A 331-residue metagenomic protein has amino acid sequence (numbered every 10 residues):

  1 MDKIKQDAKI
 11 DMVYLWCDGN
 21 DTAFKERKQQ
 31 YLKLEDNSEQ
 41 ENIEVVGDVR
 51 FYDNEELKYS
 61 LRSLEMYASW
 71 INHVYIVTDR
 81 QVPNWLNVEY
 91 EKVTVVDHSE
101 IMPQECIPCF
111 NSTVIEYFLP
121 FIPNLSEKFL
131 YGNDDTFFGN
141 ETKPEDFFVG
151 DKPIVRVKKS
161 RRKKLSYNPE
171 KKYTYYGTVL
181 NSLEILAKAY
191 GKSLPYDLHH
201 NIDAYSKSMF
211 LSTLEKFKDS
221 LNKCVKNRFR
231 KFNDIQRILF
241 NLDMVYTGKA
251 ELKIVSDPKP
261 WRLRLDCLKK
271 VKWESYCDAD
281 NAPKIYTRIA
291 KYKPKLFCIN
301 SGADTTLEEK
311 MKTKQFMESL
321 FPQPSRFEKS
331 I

Functional and structural regions predicted by a protein language model:
M1-E100, K249, S275-K284, K291 (+1 more regions): N-terminal anchoring/stem segment of glycosyltransferases
F51-A68, I101-G132: A conserved donor-nucleotide-binding helix/loop in the catalytic core of Leloir-type glycosyltransferases
I76-P120, F138-E141, F148-V149: Long, hydrophobic, well-ordered secondary-structure blocks that form the structural core and pocket-lining surfaces
V82, F118-R162: GT-A fold catalytic core of metal-dependent nucleotide-sugar glycosyltransferases, centered on the diacidic
I154-F232: Long, charge-rich alpha-helical interaction segments
D219, C224-E251: P-loop NTPase catalytic cores that bind/hydrolyze ATP
F229-I235, S256, L265-K270, A279: PLP-dependent class I/II
A250-R262: Short acidic alpha-helical/loop segments enriched in Asp/Glu that coordinate divalent cations
